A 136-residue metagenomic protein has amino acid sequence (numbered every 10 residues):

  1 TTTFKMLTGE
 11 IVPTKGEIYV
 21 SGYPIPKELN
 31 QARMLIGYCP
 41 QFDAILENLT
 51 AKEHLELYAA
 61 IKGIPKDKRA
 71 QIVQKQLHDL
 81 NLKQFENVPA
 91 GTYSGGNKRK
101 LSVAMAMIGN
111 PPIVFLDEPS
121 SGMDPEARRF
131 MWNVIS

Functional and structural regions predicted by a protein language model:
T8: Helix-to-loop junction immediately C-terminal to a conserved catalytic motif
G16-P24, Q31-A32: Conserved ABC transporter NBD signature motif
E56, A60, D67-F85: Conserved ABC ATPase "signature" region
P89-Y93: Conserved ABC ATPase signature
V114-D117: Catalytic Walker B motif of ABC-type/P-loop ATPase nucleotide-binding domains
R129-S136: Helical segment within the ABC ATPase nucleotide-binding domain
